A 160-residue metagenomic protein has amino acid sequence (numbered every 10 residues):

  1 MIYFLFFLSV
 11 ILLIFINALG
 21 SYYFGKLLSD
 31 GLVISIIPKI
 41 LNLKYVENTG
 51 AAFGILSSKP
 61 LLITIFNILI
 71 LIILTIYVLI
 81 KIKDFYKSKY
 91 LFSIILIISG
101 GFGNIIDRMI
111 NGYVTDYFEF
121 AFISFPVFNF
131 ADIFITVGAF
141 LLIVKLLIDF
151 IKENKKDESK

Functional and structural regions predicted by a protein language model:
M1-K160: Alpha-helical transmembrane bundles and membrane-interface segments of multipass inner-membrane proteins
